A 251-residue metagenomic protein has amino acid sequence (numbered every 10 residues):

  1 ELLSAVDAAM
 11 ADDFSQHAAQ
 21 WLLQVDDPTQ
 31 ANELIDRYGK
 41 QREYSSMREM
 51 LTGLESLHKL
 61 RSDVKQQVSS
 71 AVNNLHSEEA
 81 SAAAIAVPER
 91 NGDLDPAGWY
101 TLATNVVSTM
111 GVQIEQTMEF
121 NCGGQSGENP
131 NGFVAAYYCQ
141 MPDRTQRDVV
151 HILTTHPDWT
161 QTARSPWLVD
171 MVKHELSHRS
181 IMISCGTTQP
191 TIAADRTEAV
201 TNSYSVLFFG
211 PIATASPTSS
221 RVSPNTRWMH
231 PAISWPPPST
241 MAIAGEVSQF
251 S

Functional and structural regions predicted by a protein language model:
E1-A5: Immediate post-signal-peptide N-terminus of mature secreted/exported proteins
A9, D13-G132: A metal-dependent hydrolase signature that marks the N-terminal structural subdomain at the beginning of catalytic folds
Q30, E49, W167, M171-E175 (+1 more regions): Extracytoplasmic/secreted proteins, especially bacterial periplasmic and envelope-associated proteins
D93-A97, T162-M171, T191-A199: Soluble non-cytosolic domains of exported or imported proteins
G111-E119, Q189-A194, I212-S223: Surface-exposed patches in mature extracellular/periplasmic domains of secreted proteins
S126-W167, L176-I183: Active-site scaffold of zinc-dependent metalloenzymes
L176-R196, V200, Y204-A213: Catalytic Zn2+-binding segment of zinc metalloproteases
F209-S251: Long, well-structured alpha-helical subdomains associated with metal-dependent extracellular/ecto-lumenal hydrolases
